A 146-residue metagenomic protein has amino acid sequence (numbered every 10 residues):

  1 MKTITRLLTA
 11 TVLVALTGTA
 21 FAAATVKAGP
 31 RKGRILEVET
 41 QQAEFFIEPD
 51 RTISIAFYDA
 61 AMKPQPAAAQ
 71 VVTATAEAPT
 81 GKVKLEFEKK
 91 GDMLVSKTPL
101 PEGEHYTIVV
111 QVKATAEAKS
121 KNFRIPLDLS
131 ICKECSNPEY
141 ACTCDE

Functional and structural regions predicted by a protein language model:
M1-T11: Bacterial N-terminal signal peptides that target proteins for export
T17-T19: N-terminal signal peptide c-region/cleavage motif recognized by signal peptidases
F21-E146: Intrinsically disordered, low-complexity terminal tails/loops enriched in metal-binding residues
